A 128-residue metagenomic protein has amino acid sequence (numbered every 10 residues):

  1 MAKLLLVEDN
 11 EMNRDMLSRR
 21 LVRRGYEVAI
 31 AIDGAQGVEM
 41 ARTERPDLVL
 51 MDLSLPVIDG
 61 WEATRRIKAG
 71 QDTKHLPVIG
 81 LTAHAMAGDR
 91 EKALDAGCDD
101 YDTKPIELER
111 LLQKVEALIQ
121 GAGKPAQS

Functional and structural regions predicted by a protein language model:
E8: Conserved acidic carboxylate
D15-R23: Charged docking surfaces used in two-component/phosphorelay signaling
S18, I106-V115: C-terminal output helix
G25-I32, M40: Short hydrophobic/Thr-rich beta-strand motif most characteristic of the beta2 strand and flanking loop of CheY-like
E44-L50, L55: Active-site beta3 strand of CheY-like receiver
P56-V57, K74, M86: The feature encodes the CheY-like receiver
